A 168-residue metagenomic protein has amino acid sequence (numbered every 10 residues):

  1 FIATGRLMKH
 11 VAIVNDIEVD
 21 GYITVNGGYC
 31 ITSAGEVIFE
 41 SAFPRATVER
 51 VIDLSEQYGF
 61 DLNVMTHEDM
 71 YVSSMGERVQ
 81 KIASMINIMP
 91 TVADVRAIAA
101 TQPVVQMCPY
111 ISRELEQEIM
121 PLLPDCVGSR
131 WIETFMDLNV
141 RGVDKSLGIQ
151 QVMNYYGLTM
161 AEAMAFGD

Functional and structural regions predicted by a protein language model:
F1-R78: Active-site phosphate-binding/coordination module
N26-G27, F166-D168: Glycine-rich beta-strand-to-loop/alpha-helix junction loops that act as flexible
L54, Y58-F166: Conserved acidic, metal-coordinating active-site core of Asp-based, Mg2+-dependent phosphoryl-transfer enzymes
